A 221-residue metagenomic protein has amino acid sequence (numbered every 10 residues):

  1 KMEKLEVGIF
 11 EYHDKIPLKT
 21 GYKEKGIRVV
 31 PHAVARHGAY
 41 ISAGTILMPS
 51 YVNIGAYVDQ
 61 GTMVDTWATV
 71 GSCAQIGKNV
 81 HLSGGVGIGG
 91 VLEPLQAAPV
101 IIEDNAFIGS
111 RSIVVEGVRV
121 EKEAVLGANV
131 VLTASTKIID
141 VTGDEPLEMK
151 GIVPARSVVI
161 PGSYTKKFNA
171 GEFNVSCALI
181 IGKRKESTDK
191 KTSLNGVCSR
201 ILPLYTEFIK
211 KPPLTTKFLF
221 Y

Functional and structural regions predicted by a protein language model:
K1-I27, R156, P161-L219: Terminal amphipathic alpha-helical/low-complexity segments used for targeting or macromolecular assembly
I27-K167: Structural signal for interior beta-strand "rungs" in well-ordered beta-sheet cores of soluble enzyme domains
